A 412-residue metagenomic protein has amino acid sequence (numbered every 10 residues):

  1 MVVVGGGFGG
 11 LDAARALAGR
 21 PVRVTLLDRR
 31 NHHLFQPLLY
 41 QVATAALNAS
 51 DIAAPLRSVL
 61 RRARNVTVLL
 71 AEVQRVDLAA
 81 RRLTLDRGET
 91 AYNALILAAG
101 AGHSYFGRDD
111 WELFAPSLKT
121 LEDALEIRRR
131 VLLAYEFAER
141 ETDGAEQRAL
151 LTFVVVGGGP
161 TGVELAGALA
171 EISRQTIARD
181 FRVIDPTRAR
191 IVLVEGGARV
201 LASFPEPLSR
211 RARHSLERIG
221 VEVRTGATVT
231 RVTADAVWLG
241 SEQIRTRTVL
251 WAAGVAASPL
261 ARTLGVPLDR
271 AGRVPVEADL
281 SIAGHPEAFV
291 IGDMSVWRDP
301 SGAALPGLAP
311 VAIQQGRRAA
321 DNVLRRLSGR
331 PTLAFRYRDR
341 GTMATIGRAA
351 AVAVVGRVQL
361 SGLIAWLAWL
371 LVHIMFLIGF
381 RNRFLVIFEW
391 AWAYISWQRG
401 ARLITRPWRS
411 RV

Functional and structural regions predicted by a protein language model:
M1-L70, Q74, F153, P160-F204 (+1 more regions): Beta1-alpha1 glycine-rich phosphate/pyrophosphate-binding loop at the start of Rossmann-like nucleotide-binding domains
R64-R75, A79, A170-A278, I282-G284 (+1 more regions): A Rossmann-like FAD-binding core segment of flavoenzymes
V66-V154, L239, L250: FAD-binding core/adjacent interface of flavoenzyme oxidoreductases
G100-H103, A166, V255-A257: Short glycine-rich anion-binding loops that position phosphate/pyrophosphate groups of nucleotides and phosphorylated
L113-D143, D235-W238, Q243-Q314, D321: FAD-site-proximal beta/loop scaffold in flavoenzymes
Q147-F204, R211, E222-R224, G307-L324 (+2 more regions): Rossmann-like dinucleotide-binding core of oxidoreductases
Q315, A320-V412: C-terminal, flexible cofactor-proximal segment of oxidoreductases
